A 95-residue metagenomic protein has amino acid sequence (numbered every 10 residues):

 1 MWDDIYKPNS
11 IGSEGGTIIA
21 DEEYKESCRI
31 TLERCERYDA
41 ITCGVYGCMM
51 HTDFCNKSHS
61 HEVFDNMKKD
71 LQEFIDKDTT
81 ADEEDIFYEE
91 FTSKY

Functional and structural regions predicted by a protein language model:
M1-K25: Negatively charged, low-complexity tracts enriched in Asp/Glu with abundant Ser/Thr
G16-I30, D82-Y95: A cross-kingdom feature marking charged/low-complexity
D21-M50: Short aromatic-glycine-(Arg/Gly/Cys) micro-motifs in beta-strand/loop hairpins
D39-I41, V63, M67: Amphipathic alpha-helical interface surfaces
G44-V63: A short, exposed loop/beta-hairpin motif centered on an aromatic-Gly-Thr core
N56, T80-E83: Intrinsic-disorder/low-complexity, polar/charged segments
D65-A81: Short arginine-rich
